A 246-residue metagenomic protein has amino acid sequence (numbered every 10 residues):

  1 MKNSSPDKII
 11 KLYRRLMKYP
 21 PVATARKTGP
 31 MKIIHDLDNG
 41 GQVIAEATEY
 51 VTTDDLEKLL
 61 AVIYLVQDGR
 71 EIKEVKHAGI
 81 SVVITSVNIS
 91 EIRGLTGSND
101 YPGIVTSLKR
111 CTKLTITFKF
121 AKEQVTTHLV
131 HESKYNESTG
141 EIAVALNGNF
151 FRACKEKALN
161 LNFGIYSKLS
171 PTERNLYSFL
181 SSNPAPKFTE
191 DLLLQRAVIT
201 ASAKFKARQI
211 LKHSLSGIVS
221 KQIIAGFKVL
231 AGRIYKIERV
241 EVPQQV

Functional and structural regions predicted by a protein language model:
M1-V246: Charged, alpha-helix-forming regions
